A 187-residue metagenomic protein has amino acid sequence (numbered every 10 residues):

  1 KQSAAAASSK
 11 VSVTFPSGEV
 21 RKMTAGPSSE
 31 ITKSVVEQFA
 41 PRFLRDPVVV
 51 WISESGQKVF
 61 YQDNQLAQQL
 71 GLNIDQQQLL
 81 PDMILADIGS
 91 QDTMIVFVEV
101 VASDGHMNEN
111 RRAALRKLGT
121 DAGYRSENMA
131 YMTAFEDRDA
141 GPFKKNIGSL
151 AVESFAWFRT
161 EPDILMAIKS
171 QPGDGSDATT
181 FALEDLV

Functional and structural regions predicted by a protein language model:
K1-A40: Interdomain/boundary linker segments immediately adjacent to catalytic/signaling cores
T24-E30, V50-Q91, M107: Active-site metal-binding core of divalent-cation-utilizing nuclease and nuclease-like domains
V35, M83-L85, M94-D104, L115: Conserved catalytic cores of phosphodiester-cleaving nucleases, focusing on short active-site segments
V36-A40, L44-V50, Q57-V59: Extended, gly/pro-poor, charged amphipathic helical "stalk/hinge" elements that serve as dimerization and scaffold
Y61-Q62, D75-Q76, V96, D104-A114 (+1 more regions): Active-site-adjacent loop/helix micro-motif of nuclease/hydrolase catalytic cores
G71, D75, L79-L85, M94-V96 (+3 more regions): Predominantly eukaryotic Lys/Arg-rich, low-complexity intrinsically disordered regions that act as assembly/targeting
G105-R125, G148: Basic, amphipathic alpha-helical patches used to engage nucleic acids or provide basic targeting signals, exemplified
R125-V187: Domain-level recognition of nuclease-like catalytic cores that cleave nucleotide substrates
